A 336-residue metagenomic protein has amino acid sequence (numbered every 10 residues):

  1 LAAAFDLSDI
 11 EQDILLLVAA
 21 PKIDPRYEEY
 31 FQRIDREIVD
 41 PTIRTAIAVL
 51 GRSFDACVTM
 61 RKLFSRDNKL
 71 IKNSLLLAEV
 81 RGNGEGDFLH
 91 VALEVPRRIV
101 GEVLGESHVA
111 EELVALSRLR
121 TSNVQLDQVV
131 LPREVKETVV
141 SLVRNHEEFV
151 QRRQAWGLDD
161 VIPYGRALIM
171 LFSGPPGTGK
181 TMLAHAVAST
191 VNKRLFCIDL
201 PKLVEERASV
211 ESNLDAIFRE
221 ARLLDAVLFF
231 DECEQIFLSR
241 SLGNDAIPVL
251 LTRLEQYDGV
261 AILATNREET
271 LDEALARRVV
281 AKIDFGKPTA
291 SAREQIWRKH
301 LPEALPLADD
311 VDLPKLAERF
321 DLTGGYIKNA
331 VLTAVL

Functional and structural regions predicted by a protein language model:
L1-Q154, L158-I162, R166-F172, V204 (+4 more regions): AAA+ P-loop ATPase mechanoenzymes
A4, L313-I327: A short helix-loop-helix "switch/interaction" segment in the helical subdomain of ASCE P-loop NTPases
L16-L17, G325-L336: C-terminal helical "lid" of AAA+/P-loop NTPase domains
S65, E111, L228, A308-D312 (+1 more regions): Alpha-helix N-cap and coil->helix boundary residues
R133-L316: Walker A/P-loop NTP-binding motif of AAA+ ATPase domains
